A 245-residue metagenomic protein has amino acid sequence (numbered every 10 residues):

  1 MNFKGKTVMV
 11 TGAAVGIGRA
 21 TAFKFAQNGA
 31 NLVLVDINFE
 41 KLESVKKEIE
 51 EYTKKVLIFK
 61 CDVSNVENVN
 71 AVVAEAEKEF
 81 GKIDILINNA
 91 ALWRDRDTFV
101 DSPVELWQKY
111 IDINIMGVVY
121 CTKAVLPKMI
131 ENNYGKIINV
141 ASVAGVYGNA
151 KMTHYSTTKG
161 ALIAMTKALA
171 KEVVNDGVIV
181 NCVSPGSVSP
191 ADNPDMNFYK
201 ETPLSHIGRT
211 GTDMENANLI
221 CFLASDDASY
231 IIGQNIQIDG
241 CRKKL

Functional and structural regions predicted by a protein language model:
W93-R96, Y147, L204, C221 (+1 more regions): Short C-terminal tail/terminal secondary-structure segment of NAD(P)H-dependent dehydrogenase/reductase domains
D97-F99, P103-Q108, E201: Substrate-binding pocket helix/loop in short-chain dehydrogenase/reductase
T122, T158, T166: Active-site helix of classical SDR
P127, K171-E172, S229: Alpha-helical segment proximal to the catalytic Tyr-Lys
S142: Residue(s) in the substrate-gating loop at a strand-loop-helix junction that position the organic substrate next
V174, I179, I231-G233: Short, small/polar-rich loop/turn modules that mediate ligand/substrate recognition or access, typified
S205-N216, D227: A conserved structural motif in NAD(P)-dependent oxidoreductases
